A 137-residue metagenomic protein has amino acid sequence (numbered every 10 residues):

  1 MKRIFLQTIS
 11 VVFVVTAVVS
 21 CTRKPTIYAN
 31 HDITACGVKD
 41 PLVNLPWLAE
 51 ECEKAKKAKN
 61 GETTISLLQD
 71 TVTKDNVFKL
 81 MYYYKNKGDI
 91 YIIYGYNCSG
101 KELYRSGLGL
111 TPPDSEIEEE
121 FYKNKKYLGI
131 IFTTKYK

Functional and structural regions predicted by a protein language model:
M1-I9: Bacterial N-terminal signal peptides that target proteins for export
L6, L42-L45, V77, Y84 (+1 more regions): Extended hydrophobic/Leu-rich segments
V18-S20: C-terminal motif of bacterial Sec signal peptides marking the signal peptidase cleavage site
T22-K24: Bacterial signal peptide processing site
Y28-G61: Short, non-transmembrane alpha-helical segments in secretory-pathway proteins
A49-G100: Mature extracytoplasmic domains of secretory-pathway proteins
S106-K137: C-terminal partner/receptor-binding element of secreted or periplasmic proteins
